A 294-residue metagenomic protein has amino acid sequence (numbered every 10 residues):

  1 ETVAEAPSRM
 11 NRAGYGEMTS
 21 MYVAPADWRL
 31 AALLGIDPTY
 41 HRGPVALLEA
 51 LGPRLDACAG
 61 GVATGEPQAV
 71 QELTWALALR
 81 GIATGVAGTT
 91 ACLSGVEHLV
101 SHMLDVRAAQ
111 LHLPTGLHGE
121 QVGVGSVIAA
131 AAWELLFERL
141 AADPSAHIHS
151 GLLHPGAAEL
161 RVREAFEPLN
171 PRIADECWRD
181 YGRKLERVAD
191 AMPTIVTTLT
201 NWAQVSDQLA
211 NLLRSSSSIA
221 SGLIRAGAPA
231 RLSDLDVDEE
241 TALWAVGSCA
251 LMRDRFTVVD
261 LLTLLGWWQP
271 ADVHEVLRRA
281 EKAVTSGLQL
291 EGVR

Functional and structural regions predicted by a protein language model:
E1-R54: A glycine/threonine-rich phosphate-anchoring loop and its flanking beta-alpha core in nucleotide/phosphate-binding
V3, P7-N11, Y40-G43, L47 (+9 more regions): Catalytic cores of large soluble enzymes that bind and process phosphate-bearing ligands
M18, L140-R294: C-terminal charged capping/lid subdomain of soluble metabolic enzymes
Y22, A59-V62, L77-R80, L104-R107 (+7 more regions): Generic structural signal for hydrophobic core residues of well-folded globular domains
V23-L30, V86-A91, A132-D143, F256-T257 (+2 more regions): Short helix-capping/linker segments at secondary-structure and domain boundaries
L30-L34, G52-A57, L77-A83, V100-A109 (+4 more regions): Short acidic (Asp/Glu) and glycine-rich catalytic loops that position anionic groups and cofactors
A31-L33, Q68-Q71, C92-S94, D234-V237 (+1 more regions): Short coil/turn segments at secondary-structure boundaries
E49-R139: A conserved active-site cap/scaffold subdomain adjacent to cofactor or substrate pockets
